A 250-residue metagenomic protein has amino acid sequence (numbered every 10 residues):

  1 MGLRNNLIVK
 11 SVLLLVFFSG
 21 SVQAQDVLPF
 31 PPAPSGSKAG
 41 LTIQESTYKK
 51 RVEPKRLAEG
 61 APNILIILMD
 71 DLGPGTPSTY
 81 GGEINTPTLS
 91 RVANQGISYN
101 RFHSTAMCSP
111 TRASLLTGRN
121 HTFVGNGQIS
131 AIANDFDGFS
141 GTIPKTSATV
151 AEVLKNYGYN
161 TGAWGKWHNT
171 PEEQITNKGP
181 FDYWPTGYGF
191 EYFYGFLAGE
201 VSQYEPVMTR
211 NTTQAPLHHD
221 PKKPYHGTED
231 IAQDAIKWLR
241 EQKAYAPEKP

Functional and structural regions predicted by a protein language model:
M1-V12: Bacterial N-terminal signal peptides that target proteins for export
K10-G20: Bacterial N-terminal signal peptides
A24-P250: Formylglycine-dependent sulfatase
